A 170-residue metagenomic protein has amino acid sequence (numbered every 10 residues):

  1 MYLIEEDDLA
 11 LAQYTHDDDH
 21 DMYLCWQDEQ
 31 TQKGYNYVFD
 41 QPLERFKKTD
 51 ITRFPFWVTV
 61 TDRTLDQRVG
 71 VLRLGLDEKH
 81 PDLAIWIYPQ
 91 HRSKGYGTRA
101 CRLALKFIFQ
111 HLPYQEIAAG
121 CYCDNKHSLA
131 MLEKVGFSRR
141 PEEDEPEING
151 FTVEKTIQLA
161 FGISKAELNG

Functional and structural regions predicted by a protein language model:
M1-D28, V60-G170: Acyl-donor (CoA/ACP) binding surface of acyl/acetyltransferases
T15-D17, K47-D50: Short linear motifs in intrinsically disordered
Q27-K48: Conserved GNAT-fold acetyl-CoA-binding loop/helix
Q41-R45, F54, Y88-H91: Juxtamembrane/interface motifs at transmembrane-helix termini
K48-T61, G70: A short helix-loop-beta-strand connector motif used in the catalytic cores of GNAT acetyltransferases and, in some
